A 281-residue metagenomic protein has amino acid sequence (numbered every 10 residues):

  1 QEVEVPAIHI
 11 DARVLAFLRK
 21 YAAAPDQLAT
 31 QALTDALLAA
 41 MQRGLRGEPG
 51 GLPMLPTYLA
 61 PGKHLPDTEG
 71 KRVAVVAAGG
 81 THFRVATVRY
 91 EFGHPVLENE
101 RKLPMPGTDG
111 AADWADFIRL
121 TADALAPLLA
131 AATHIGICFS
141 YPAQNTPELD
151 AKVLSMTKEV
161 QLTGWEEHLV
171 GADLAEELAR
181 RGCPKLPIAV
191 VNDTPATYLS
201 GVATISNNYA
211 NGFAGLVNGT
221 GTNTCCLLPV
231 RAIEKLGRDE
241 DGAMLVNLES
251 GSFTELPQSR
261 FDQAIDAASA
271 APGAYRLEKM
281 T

Functional and structural regions predicted by a protein language model:
E2-A74: N-terminal charged helix/coil linker that caps or initiates catalytic domains
D11-L18, H94-M105, N145-M156, A267-R276: Surface-exposed beta-strand-to-loop junctions that form interaction patches on eukaryotic regulatory domains
Y58-E98, N145, G215-V230: Gly/Thr-rich phosphate-binding beta-strand-loop-beta motif of the actin/hexokinase/Hsp70
P61-P66, A131, T204-N218, T222-T281: Active-site core segments that coordinate phosphate-bearing ligands/cofactors across diverse enzyme families
V73-V76, A131-S140, I188-A189: Short glycine-rich phosphate-binding loop at a beta-alpha junction
A78-G79, E100-P106, I137-P142: Short loop/turn segments at strand-loop or loop-helix junctions that form parts of catalytic or ligand-binding pockets
K102-R119, A143-S206, N211-A214, A232 (+1 more regions): Glycine-rich phosphate-binding loop and adjoining helix at the ATP-binding site of ATP-dependent phosphoryl-transfer
T121-H134, L178-G182: Phosphate/pyrophosphate-binding loops at sites that engage ATP/ADP/AMP, CoA/4′-phosphopantetheine, polyphosphate
